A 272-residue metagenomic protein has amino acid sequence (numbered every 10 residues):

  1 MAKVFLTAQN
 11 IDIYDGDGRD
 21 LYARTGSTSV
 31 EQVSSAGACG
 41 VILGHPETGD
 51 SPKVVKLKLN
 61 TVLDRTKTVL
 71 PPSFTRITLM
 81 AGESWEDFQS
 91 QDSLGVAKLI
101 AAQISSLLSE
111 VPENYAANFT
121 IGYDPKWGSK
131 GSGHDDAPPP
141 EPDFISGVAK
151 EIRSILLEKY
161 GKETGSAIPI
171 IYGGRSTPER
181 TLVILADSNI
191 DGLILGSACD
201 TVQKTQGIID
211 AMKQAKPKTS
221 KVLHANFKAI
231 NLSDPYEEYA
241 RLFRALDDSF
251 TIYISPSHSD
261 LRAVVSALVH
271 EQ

Functional and structural regions predicted by a protein language model:
M1-Q272: Active-site loop-to-helix "anion-binding N-cap" substructures in soluble metabolic enzymes
